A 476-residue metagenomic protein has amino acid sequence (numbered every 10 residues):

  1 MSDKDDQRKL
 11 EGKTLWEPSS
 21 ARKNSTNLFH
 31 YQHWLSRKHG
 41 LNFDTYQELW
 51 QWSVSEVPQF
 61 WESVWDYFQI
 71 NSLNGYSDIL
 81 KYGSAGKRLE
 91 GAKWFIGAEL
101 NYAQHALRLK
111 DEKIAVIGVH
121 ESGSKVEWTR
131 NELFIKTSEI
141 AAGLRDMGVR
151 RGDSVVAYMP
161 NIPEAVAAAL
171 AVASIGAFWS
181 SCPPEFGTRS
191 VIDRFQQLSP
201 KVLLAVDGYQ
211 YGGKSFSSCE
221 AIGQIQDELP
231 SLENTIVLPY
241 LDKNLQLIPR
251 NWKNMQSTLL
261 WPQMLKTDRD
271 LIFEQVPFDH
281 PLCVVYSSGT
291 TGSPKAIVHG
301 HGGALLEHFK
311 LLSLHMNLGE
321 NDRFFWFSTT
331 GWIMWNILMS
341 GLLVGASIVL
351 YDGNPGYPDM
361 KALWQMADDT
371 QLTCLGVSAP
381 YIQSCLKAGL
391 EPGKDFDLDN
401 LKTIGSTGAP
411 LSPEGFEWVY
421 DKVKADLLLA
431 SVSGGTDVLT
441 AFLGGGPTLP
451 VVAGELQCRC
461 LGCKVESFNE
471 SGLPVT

Functional and structural regions predicted by a protein language model:
H33, R37-N42, A103-T129, K243-Q246: AMP-dependent adenylate-forming
Q47-W52, A103, V116-L170, G187-I192 (+3 more regions): Conserved AMP-binding/adenylate-forming core of the ANL superfamily
E112-I114, I236-V237, W252-Y286, S293 (+2 more regions): Conserved pre-ATP/AMP-binding loop-to-beta segment of ANL
S122-G123, V284-A296, L312: Conserved adenylation A10 loop of the ANL superfamily
L170, S174-P262, T370, S378-A379: Structural core segment of the AMP-binding/adenylate-forming
S199-L203, E220-T235, F324, V349 (+2 more regions): Conserved helix-loop-beta element of the AMP-binding
G303-R323, I333-C374, A388-G389: Conserved AMP-binding/adenylation subdomain of ANL enzymes
A346, L372-G376, L386-A453, K464 (+1 more regions): Gly/Ser/Thr-rich phosphate-binding loop
